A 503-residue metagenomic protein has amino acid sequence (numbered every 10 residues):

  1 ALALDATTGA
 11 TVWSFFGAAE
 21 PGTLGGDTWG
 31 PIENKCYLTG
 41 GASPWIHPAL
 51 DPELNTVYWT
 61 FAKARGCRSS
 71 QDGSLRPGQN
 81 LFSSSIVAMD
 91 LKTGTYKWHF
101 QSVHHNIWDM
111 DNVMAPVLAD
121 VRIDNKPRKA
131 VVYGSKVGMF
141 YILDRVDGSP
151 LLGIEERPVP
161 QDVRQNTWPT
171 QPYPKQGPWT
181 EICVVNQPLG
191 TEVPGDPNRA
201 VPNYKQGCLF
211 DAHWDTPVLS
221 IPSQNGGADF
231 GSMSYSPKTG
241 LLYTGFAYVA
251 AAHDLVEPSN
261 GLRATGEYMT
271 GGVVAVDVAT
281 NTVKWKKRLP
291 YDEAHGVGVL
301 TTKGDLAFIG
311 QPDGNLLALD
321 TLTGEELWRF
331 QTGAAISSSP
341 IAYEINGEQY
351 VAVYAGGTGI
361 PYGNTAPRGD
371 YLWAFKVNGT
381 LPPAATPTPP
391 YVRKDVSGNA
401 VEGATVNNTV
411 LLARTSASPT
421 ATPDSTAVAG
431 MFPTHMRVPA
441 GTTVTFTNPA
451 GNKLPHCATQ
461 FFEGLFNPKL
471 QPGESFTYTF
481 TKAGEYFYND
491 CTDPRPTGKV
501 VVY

Functional and structural regions predicted by a protein language model:
A1-N399, N407: Noncatalytic, solvent-exposed loop/strand surfaces of beta-propeller-type extracellular/periplasmic domains
Y391-Y503: Extracytoplasmic copper-binding redox domains, predominantly the cupredoxin/blue-copper superfamily
